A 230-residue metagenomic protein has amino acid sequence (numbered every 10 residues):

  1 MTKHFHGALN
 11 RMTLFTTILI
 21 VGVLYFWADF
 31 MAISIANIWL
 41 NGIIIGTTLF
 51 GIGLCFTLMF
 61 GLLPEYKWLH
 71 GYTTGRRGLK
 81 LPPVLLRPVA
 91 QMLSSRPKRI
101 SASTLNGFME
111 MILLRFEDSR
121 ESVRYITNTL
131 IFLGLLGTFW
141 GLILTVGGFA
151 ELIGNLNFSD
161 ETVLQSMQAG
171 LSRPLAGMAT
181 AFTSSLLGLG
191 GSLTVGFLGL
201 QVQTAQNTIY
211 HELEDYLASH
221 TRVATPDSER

Functional and structural regions predicted by a protein language model:
M1-G78, Q91-S94, D118-I209: Hydrophobic alpha-helical transmembrane segments of small proteolipidic membrane proteins, enriched in energy-coupled
L62, L79-E110, E229-R230: Acidic, Ser/Thr-rich low-complexity segments on the non-lumenal side of membrane proteins
Y72-V84, Y210-P226: Membrane-cytosol interface motif
S159-D160, V223-R230: HAMP signal relay module
